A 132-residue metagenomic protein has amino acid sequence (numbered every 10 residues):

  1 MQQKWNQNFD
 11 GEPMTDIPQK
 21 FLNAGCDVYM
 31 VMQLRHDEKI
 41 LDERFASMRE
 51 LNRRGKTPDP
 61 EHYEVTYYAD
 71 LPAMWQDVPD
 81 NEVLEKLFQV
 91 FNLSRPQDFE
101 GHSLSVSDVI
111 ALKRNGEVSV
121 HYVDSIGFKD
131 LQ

Functional and structural regions predicted by a protein language model:
M1-R54: N-terminal intrinsically disordered, low-complexity, charge/repeat-rich segments that act as generic
P18, M30, D37, S47 (+5 more regions): Terminal low-complexity, poorly structured segments
Y29, Y63, F91, H121-Y122 (+1 more regions): Aromatic side chains
L51, D70-A73, I126: Short linear regulatory motifs enriched in tryptophan with gly/pro/ser
K56-K113: Short, conserved turn/kink motifs that form compact alpha/beta structural patches or helix kinks used as
E100-Q132: Short, compact, well-ordered microdomains
